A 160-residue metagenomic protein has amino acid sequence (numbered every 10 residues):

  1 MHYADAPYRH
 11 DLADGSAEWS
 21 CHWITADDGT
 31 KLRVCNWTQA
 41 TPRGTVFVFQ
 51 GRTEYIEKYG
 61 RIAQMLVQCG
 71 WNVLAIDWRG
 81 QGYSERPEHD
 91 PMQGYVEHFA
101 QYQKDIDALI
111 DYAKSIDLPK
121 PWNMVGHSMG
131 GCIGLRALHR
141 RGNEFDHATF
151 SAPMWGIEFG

Functional and structural regions predicted by a protein language model:
M1-T25, T30-W37: An N-terminal hydrophobic leader/cap segment in hydrolases
R43, F49-E54: Active-site glycine-rich loops that stabilize anionic/oxyanionic intermediates across multiple enzyme folds
R52-Q64: The serine-hydrolase catalytic nucleophile loop
A63-H89: Conserved alpha/beta-hydrolase
G94-K114: Alpha/beta-hydrolase active-site loop
D117-S128: Alpha/beta-hydrolase fold nucleophile elbow
M129-G160: Alpha/beta-hydrolase-fold enzymes
